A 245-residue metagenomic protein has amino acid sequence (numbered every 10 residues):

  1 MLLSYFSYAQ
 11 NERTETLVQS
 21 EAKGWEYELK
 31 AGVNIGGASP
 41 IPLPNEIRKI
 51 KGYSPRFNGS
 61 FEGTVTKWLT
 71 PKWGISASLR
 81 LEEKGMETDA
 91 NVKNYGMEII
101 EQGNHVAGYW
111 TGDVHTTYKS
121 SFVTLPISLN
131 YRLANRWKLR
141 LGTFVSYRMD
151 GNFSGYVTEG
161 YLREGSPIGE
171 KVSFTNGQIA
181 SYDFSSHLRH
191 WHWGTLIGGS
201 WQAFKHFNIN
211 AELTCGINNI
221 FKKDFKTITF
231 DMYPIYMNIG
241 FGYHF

Functional and structural regions predicted by a protein language model:
Y8-E28, P71-K72, N94, F153 (+3 more regions): Outer-membrane beta-barrel biogenesis signature
Q10-T66, S146, G216, H244: Short glycine/proline- and aromatic-enriched beta-strand/turn motifs that initiate or cap beta-hairpins
W25-Y27, F57-G63, V123-I127, W193-I197 (+1 more regions): Hydrophobic, lipid-facing positions within transmembrane beta-strands of outer-membrane proteins
L29-A31, A77-L79, I127, L141 (+3 more regions): Membrane-embedded beta-strand positions of outer-membrane beta-barrel proteins
G37-R56, K84-S121, R148-H190, N219-Y236: Extracellular/periplasm-exposed beta-strand and loop segments of Gram-negative cell-envelope proteins, dominated by
K67-P71, Y131-N135, A203-K205, F245: Outer-membrane beta-barrel strand-turn architecture
K72-I75, R136-L139, K205-A211: Repeated loop/turn-to-beta-strand initiation elements of outer-membrane beta-barrel proteins
W201-H206, Y233-F245: Outer-membrane beta-barrel "beta-signal"
